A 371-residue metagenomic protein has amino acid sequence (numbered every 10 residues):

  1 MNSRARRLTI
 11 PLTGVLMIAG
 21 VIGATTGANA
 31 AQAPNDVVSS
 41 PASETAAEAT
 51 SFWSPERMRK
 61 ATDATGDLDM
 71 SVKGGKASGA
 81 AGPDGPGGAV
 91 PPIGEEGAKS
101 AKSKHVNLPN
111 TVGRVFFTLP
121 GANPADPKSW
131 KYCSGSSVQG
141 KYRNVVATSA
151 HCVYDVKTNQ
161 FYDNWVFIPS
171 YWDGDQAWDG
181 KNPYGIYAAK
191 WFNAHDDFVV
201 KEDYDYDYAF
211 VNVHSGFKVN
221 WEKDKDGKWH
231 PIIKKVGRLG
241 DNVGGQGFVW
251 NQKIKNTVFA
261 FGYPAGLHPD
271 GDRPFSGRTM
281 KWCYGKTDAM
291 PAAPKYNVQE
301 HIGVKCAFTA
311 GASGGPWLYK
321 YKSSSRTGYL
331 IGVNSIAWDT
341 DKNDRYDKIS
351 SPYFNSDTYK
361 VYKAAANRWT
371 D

Functional and structural regions predicted by a protein language model:
M1-Q32: Secretory targeting and sorting signals
A24-Q139, T370-D371: Protease-domain processing segments flanking chymotrypsin-fold serine proteases, especially trypsin-like
A98-P127, Q139, V166-L239: Conserved catalytic-core segment of clan PA serine endopeptidases
N110-W172, D288-Y296, K305: Catalytic histidine site
P120-A122, Y142-R143, C152-D155, W172-D175 (+6 more regions): Solvent-exposed loop/turn segments at secondary-structure junctions within structured extracellular/periplasmic domains
Y204-Y208, H214-I302: Chymotrypsin/trypsin-fold serine protease catalytic domain
L239, K342-D371: C-terminal cap/linker of serine protease catalytic domains
A307-V333: Catalytic nucleophile loop of clan PA
